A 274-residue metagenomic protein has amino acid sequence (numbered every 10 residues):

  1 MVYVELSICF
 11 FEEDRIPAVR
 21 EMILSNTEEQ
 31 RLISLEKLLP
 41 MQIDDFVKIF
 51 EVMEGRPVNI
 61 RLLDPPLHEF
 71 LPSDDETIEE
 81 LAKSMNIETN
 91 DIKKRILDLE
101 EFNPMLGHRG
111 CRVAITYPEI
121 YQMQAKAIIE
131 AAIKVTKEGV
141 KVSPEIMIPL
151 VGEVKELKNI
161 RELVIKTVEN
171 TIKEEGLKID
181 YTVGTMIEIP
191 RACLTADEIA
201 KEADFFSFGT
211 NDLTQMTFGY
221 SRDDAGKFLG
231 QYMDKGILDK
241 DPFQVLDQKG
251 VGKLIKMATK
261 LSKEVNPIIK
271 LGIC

Functional and structural regions predicted by a protein language model:
M1-C274: Conserved alpha/beta-domain cores
